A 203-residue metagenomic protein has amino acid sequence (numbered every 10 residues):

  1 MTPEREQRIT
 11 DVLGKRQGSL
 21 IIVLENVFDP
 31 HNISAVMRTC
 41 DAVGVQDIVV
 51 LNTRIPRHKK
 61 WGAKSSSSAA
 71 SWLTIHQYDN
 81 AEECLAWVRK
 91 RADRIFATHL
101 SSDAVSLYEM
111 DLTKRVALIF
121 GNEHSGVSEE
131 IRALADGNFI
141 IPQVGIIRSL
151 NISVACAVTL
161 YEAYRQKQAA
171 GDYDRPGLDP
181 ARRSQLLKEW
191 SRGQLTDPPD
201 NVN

Functional and structural regions predicted by a protein language model:
M1-N203: Post-transcriptional modification and biogenesis factors for structured RNAs of the translation apparatus
